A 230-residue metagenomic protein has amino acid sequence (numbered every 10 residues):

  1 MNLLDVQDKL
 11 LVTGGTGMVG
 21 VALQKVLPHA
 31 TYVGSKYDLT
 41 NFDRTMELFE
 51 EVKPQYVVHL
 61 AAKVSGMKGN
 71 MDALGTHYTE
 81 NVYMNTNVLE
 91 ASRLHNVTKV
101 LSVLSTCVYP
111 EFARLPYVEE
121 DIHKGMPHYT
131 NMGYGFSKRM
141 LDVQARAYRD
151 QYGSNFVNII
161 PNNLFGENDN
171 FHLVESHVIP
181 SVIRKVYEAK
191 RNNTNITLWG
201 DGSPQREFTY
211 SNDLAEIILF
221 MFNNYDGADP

Functional and structural regions predicted by a protein language model:
N2-L27: N-terminal Rossmann NAD(P)H-binding glycine-rich loop of SDR-like oxidoreductase domains
P28-L48: Adenosine-cofactor binding site in Rossmann-like domains, unifying the SAM/SAH pocket of S-adenosylmethionine-dependent
D38, V108-P110, M132-G133, V157-S181 (+1 more regions): Flexible, glycine-rich beta-alpha linker
D43-N81, L94: NAD(P)H-binding glycine-rich loop region in Rossmannoid oxidoreductase-like domains and their noncatalytic homologs
G66-M67, S102-V118, G133-R139, Q151 (+1 more regions): Conserved catalytic-site region of short-chain dehydrogenase/reductase
T86-N131: Conserved Rossmann-fold NAD(P)-dependent oxidoreductase catalytic core, especially the SDR/UDP-sugar
N87, E111, Y129-N162, S181-N192: Active-site Tyr-X1-5-Lys
D150, L164-E167, I179-I196, R206-P230: Alpha-helical substrate-binding/gating segment
